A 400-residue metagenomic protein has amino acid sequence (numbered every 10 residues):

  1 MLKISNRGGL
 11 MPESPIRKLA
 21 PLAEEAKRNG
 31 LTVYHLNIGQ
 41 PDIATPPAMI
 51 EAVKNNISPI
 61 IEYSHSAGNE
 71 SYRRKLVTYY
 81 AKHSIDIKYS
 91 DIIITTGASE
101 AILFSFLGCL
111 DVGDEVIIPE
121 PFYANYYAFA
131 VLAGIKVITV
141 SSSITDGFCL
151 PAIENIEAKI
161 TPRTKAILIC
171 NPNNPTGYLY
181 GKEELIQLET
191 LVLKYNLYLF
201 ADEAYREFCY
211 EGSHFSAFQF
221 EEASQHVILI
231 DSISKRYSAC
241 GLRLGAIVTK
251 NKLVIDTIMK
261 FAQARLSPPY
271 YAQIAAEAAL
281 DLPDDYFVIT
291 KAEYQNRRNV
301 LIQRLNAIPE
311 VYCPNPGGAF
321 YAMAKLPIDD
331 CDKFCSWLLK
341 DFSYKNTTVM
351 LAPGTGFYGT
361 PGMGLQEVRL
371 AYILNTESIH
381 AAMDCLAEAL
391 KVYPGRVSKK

Functional and structural regions predicted by a protein language model:
L2-I4, G9-S14, L19-Y34, G39-N56 (+1 more regions): PLP-dependent class I/II
G39, P59-S66: Short gly/ser-rich anion-binding loops that grip negatively charged ligand groups
K54-I61, A81: Generic short alpha-helical segment signal, independent of protein family or function, capturing local helix propensity
Y63-T96: Conserved N-terminal alpha-helix of the aminotransferase class I/II PLP-enzyme fold
